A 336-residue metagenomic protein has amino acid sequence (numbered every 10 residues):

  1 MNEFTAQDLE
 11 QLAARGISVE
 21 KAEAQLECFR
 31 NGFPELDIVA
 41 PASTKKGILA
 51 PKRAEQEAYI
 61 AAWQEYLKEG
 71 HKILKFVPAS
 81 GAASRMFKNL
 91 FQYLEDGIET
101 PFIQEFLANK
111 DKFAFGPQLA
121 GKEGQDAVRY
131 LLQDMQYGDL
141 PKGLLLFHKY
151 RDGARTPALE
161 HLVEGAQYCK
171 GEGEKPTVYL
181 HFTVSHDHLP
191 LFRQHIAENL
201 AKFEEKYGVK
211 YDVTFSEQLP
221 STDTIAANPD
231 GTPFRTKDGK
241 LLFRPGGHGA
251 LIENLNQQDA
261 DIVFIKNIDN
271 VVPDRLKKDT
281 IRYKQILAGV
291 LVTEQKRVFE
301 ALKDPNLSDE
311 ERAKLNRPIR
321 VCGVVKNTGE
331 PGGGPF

Functional and structural regions predicted by a protein language model:
M1-K45: N-terminal regions that are enriched for targeting/export leaders and immediately downstream pro/stem segments
L12, N31-P34, I38-P335: Domain-scale recognition of functional cores that engage charged ligands
